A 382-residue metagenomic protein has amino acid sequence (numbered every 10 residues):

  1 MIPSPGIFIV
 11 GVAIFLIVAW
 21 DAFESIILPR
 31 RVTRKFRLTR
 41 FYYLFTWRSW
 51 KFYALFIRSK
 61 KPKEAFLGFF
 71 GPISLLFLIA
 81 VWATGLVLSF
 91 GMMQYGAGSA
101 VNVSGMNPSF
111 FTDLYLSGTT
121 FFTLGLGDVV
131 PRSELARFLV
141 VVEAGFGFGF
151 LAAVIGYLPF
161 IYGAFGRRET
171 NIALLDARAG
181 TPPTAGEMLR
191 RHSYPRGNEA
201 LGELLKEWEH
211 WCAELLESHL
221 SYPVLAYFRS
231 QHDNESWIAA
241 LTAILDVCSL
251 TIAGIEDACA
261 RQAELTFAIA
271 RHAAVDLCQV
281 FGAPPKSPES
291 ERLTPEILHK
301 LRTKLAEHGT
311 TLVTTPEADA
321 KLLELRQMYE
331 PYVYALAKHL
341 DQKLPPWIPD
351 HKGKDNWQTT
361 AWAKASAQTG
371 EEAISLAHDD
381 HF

Functional and structural regions predicted by a protein language model:
P3-K35: Transmembrane alpha-helix/interfacial motif
I14-D21, L75-A83, F90, V103-T170 (+1 more regions): Pore domain of cation channels
L28-I57, R167-P183: Membrane-interface amphipathic/juxtamembrane segments adjacent to transmembrane helices
L38-Y53, F110-F121, G125, F138 (+3 more regions): Hydrophobic alpha-helical segments of integral membrane proteins, encompassing both true transmembrane helices
L55-S74, D128: Cytosolic juxtamembrane amphipathic/interface segments immediately preceding and feeding into a transmembrane helix
V87-A100: Transmembrane alpha-helix boundary signature
T170-L241, D246-V247: Non-transmembrane accessory domains of multi-pass membrane transporters/channels
A179, L204-E207, A226-R229, D233-F382: Soluble C-terminal extramembrane regulatory/interaction domains of multi-pass membrane proteins
